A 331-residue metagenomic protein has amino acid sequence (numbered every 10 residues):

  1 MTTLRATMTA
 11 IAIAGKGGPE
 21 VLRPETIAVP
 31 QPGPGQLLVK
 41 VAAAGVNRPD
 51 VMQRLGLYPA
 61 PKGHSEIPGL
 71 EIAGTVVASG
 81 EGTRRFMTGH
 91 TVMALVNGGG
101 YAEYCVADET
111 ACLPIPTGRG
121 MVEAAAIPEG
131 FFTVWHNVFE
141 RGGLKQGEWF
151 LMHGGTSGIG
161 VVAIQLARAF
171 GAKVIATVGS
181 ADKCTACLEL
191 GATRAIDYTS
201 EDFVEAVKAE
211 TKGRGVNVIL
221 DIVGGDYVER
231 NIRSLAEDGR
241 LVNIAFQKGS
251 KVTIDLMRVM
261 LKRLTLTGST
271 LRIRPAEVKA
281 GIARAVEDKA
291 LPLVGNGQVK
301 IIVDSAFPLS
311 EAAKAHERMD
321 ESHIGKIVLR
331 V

Functional and structural regions predicted by a protein language model:
T2-A6, K279-V331: C-terminal hydrophobic helical "lid"/dimerization subdomain of Rossmann-like NAD(P)H-dependent oxidoreductases
A28-G45, L57-G99: Glycine-rich beta-strand-centered segment in the early N-terminal region that forms part of a ligand/cofactor-binding
M52, I67, R85, T91-T156: NAD(P)H dinucleotide-binding glycine-rich loop of Rossmann-like/cofactor-binding domains, especially the beta1-alpha1
M87, A125-E201: Mid-domain Rossmann-like dinucleotide-binding core that forms the NAD(H)/NADP(H) cofactor-binding site
T91, W149, K173, G239-R240 (+1 more regions): Short glycine-centered segments of the SAM/dcSAM-binding site in methyltransferase folds
G100-E103, V178-A186, F203, K251-L256: Short, glycine/polar-rich helix-capping loops at beta-to-alpha or helix-loop-helix junctions that flank or form
V178, D226-Q298, V331: Glycine-rich phosphate-binding loop and adjacent beta-alpha segment of Rossmann(oid) nucleotide-cofactor-binding
F203-G213: Short amphipathic alpha-helix with an adjacent loop that forms part of the alpha/beta core around
